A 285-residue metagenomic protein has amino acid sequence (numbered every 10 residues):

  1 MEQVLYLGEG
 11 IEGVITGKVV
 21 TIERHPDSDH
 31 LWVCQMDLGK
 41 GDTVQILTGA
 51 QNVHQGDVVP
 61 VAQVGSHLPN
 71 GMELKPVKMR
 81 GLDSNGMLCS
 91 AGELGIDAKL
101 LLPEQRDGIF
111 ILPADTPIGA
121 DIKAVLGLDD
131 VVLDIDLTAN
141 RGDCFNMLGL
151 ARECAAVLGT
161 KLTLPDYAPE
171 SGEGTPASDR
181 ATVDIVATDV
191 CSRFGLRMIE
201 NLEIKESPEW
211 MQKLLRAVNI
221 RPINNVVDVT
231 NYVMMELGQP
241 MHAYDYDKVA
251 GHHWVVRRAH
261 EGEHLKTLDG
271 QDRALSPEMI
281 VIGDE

Functional and structural regions predicted by a protein language model:
M1-A177: Phosphate-backbone binding interfaces of nucleic-acid-interacting proteins
W32, L158, T163-H264, G270-R273 (+1 more regions): Glycine/proline-enriched, intrinsically flexible loops and inter-domain linkers
L38-K40, D269, D284: Acidic/polar residues in short coil/turn loops that connect beta-strands within repeat-based beta-sheet scaffolds
P69-N70, L265-T267: A short, acidic/glycine-rich surface segment
D83, L128-D130, S192-F194, L275-S276: Short, solvent-exposed loop/turn segments at the edges of secondary structure
